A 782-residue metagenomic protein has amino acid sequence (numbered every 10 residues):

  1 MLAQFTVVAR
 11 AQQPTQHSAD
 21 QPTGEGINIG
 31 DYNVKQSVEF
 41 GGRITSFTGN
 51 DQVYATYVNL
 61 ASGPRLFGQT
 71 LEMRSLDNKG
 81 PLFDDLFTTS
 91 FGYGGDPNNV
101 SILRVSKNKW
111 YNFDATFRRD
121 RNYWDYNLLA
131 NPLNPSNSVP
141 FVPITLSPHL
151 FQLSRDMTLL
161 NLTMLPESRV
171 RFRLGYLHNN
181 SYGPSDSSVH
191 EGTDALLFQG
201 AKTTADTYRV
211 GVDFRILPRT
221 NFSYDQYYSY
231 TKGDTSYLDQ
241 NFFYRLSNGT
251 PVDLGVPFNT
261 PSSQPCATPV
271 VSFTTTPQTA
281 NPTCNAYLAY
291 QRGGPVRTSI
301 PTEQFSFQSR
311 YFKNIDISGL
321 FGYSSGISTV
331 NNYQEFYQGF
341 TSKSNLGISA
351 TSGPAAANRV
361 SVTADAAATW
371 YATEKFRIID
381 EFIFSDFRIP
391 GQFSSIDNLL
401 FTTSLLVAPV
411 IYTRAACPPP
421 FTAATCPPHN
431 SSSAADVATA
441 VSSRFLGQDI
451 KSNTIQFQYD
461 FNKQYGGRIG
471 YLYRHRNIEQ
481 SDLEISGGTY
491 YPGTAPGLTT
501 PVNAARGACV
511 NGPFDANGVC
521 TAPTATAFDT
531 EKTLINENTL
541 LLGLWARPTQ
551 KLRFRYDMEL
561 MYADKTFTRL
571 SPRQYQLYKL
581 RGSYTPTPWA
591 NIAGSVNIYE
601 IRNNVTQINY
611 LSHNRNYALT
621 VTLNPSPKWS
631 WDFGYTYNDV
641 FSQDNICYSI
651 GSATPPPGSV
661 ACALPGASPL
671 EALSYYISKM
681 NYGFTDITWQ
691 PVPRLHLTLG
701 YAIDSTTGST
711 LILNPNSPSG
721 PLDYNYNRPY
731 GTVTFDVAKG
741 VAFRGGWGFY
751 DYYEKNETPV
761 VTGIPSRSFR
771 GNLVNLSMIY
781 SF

Functional and structural regions predicted by a protein language model:
I27-F67: Transmembrane beta-strand segments of Gram-negative outer membrane beta-barrel proteins
Y32, S62-F67, G95-N99, Q152-T158 (+10 more regions): Residues that define the transmembrane beta-barrel architecture of outer-membrane proteins
S37, G68-T70, V100-I102, L159-N161 (+12 more regions): Membrane-embedded beta-strand positions in outer-membrane beta-barrel channels/transporters
V38-I44, T88-G92, V105, A115-R119 (+15 more regions): Transmembrane beta-barrel strands of outer-membrane/channel proteins
M73-S75, V105-K107, M164-P166, F214-I216 (+12 more regions): Residue-level signature of outer-membrane beta-barrel architecture
D77-L86, K109-F113, S168-F172, Y182 (+10 more regions): Repeated loop/turn-to-beta-strand initiation elements of outer-membrane beta-barrel proteins
N127-I144, S185-F198, D234-G293, T329-P354 (+7 more regions): Solvent-exposed loop segments that connect transmembrane elements
F735-D736, G740, S768-F782: Outer-membrane beta-barrel "beta-signal"
